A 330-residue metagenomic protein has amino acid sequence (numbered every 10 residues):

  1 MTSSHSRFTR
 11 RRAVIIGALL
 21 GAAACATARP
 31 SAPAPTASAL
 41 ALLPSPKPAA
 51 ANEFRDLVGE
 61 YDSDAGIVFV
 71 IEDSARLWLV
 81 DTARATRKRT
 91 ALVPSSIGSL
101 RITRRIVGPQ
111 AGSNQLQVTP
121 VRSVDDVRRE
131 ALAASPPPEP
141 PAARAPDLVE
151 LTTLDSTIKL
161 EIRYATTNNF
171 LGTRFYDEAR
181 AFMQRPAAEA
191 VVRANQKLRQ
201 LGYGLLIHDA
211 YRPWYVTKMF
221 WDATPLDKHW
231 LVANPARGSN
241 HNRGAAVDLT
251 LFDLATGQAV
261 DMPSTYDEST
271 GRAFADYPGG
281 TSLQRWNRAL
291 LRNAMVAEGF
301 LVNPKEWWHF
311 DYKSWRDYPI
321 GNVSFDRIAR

Functional and structural regions predicted by a protein language model:
M1-T9: N-terminal secretory signal peptides that target proteins for export/translocation
R10-I15: N-terminal export leaders
A18-A26: Hydrophobic h-region of N-terminal signal peptides that target proteins for export in Gram-negative bacteria
A26-A134: Peripheral terminal and inter-domain segments
F54-I67, M295-G299, E306, D311: K/E-rich alpha-helical interaction surfaces of small helical-bundle regulatory domains
S74, A83, S96, Y164-T166 (+2 more regions): A mature extracytoplasmic/lumenal domain signature
L116-H208, A223-K305, S314-R330: Extracytoplasmic cell-surface/polysaccharide-interacting catalytic and binding patches
W214-T217, F310-D317: Beta-rich nucleic-acid/ligand-interaction surfaces
